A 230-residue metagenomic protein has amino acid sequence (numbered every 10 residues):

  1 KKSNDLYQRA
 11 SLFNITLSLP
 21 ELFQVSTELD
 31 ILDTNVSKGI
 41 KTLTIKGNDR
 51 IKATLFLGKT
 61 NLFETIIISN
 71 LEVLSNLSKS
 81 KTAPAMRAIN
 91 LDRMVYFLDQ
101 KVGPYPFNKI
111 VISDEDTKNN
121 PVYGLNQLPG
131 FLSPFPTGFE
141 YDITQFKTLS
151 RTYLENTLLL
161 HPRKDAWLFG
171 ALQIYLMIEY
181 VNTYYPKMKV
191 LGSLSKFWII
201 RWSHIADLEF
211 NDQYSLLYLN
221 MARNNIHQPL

Functional and structural regions predicted by a protein language model:
K1-T54: Extended, low-hydrophobicity, Ser/Thr/Pro/Gly-biased non-transmembrane segments
K2-D5, S80-A85, R163, N225-L230: Active-site rim elements
I15, I40, T44, L62-D165 (+2 more regions): Juxtacatalytic substrate-recognition/specificity segment
L22, K52, K101-Y105, R201 (+2 more regions): Short secondary-structure junctions and interdomain/linker hinges
Q24-E28, P104-I110, H161-R163, T183-S193: Acidic/polar loop patches that form or flank catalytic/metal-binding clefts of enzymes that bind anionic ligands
N35-S37, K118-N120, F197-R201: Amphipathic alpha-helical surface "interface" segments used for docking/oligomerization or membrane association within
K164-L230: Acidic/His/Gly-enriched intrinsically disordered linker/tail segments that often contain short helix/coil "MoRF-like"
